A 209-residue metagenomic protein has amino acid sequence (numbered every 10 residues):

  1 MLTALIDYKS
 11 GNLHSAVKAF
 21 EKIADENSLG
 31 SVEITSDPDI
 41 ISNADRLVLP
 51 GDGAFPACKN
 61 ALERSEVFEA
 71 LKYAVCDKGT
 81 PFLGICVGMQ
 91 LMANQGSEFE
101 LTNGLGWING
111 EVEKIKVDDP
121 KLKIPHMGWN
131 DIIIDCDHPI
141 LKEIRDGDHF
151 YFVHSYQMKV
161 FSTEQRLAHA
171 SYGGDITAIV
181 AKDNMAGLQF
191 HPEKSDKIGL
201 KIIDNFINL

Functional and structural regions predicted by a protein language model:
M1, G128, N184-A186: Short amphipathic alpha-helical segments
M1-T80, V87, E111-D118, I198-L209: N-terminal beta1-alpha1 cap of cysteine-dependent amidohydrolase-like domains
E33-S36, V67-L71, D137-P139, V153-H154 (+1 more regions): A generic local structural motif
P81-G84, G104-L105, I124, H149-F150 (+2 more regions): A residue-level structural signature of the nucleotidyltransferase/glycosyltransferase Rossmann-like core
C86, H154, H191: Histidine-centered divalent metal-coordination motifs
C86-M92: Glycine-rich nucleophile elbow surrounding the catalytic serine of serine-hydrolase chemistry
N94-S171: Pocket-forming structural segment of enzyme catalytic cores
Q157-L209: C-terminal and late-domain segments of enzyme folds
